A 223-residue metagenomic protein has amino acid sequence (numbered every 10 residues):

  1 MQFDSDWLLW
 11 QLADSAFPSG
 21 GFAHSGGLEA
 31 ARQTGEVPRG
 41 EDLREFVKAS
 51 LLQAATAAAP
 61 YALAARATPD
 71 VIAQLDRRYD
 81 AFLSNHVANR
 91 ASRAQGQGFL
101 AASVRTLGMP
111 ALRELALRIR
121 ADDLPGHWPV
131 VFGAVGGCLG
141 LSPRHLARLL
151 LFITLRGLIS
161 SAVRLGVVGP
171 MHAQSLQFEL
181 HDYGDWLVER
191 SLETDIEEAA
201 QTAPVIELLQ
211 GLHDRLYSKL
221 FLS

Functional and structural regions predicted by a protein language model:
M1-S223: Metal- and O2-centered redox machinery and metal/ROS homeostasis
